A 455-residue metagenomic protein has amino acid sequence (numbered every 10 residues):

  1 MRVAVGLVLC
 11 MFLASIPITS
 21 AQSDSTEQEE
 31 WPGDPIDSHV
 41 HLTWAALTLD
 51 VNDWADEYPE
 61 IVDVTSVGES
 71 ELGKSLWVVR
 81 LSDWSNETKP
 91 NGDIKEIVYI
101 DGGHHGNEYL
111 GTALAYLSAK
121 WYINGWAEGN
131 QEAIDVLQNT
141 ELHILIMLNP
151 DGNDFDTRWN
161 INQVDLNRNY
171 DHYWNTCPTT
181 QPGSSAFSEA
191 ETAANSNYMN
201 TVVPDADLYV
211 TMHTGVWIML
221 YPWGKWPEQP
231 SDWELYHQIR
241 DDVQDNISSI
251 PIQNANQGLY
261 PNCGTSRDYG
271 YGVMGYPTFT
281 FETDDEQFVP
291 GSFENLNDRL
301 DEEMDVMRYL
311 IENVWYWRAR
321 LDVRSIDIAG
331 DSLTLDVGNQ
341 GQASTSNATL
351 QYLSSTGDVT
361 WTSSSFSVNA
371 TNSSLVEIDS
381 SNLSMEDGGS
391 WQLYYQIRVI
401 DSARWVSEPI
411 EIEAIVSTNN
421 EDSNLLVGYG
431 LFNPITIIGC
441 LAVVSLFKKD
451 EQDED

Functional and structural regions predicted by a protein language model:
M1-D24, N420-D455: Secretory targeting signatures
S82, N167, Y209-T211, W217-P230 (+1 more regions): Active-site-adjacent mobile loop/cap segments within catalytic or ligand-binding domains
G92-H104, Y109-W233, H237, D241 (+2 more regions): Active-site/substrate-binding loop(s) of hydrolase catalytic cores
D331-L335: Structural beta-strand segments of beta-rich domains
V337-G341: Asparagine-centered strand-capping/turn motif at beta-strand->loop junctions
Q342-N347: Short acidic/proline- and small/hydrophobic-mixed sequence motifs that coincide with surface turns and coil-to-beta
V359-G388: Intrinsically disordered, low-complexity Pro/Gly/Ser/Thr-rich segments with frequent PxxP/GP/PP motifs and embedded
S384-V416: Terminal connector regions
